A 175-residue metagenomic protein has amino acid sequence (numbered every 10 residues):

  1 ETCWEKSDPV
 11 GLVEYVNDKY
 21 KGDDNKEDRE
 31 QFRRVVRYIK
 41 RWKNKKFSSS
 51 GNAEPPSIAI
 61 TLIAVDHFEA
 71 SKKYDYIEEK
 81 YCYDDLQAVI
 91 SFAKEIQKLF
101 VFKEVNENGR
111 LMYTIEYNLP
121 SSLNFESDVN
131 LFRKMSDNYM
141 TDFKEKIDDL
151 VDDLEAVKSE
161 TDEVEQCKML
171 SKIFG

Functional and structural regions predicted by a protein language model:
E1-G175: Non-catalytic helical "accessory" subdomain of NTase-fold nucleotidyltransferases
